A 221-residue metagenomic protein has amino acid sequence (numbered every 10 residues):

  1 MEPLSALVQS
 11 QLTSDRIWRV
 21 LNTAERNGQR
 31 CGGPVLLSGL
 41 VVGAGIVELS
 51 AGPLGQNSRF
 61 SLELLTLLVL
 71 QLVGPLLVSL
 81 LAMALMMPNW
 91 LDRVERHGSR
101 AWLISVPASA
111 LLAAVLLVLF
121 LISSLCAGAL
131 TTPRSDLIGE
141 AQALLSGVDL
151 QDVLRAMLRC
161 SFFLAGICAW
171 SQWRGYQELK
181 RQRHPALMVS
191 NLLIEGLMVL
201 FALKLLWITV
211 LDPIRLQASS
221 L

Functional and structural regions predicted by a protein language model:
M1-T13: Short, charged cytosolic
S10-Q29: Cytosolic juxtamembrane amphipathic/interface segments immediately preceding and feeding into a transmembrane helix
T23, N27, G52-M86: Membrane-embedded or membrane-proximal helical elements that form or frame transporter/channel pores
G28, G32, L36, A101-S123 (+2 more regions): Selective transmembrane-helix segments that form parts of the transport pathway or gating/packing helices in multipass
R30-G52, G196-V210: Hydrophobic alpha-helical transmembrane segments of multi-pass membrane transport/permease proteins
L49-L70, I122-S161, W173-N191, I214-L221: Membrane-interfacial helix-loop-helix connectors in multipass membrane proteins
A82-N89, S161-K180: Transmembrane alpha-helical segments in integral membrane proteins
N89-I104, Q182-P185: Short cytoplasmic-facing helical segments at TM-TM junctions of multi-pass membrane proteins
